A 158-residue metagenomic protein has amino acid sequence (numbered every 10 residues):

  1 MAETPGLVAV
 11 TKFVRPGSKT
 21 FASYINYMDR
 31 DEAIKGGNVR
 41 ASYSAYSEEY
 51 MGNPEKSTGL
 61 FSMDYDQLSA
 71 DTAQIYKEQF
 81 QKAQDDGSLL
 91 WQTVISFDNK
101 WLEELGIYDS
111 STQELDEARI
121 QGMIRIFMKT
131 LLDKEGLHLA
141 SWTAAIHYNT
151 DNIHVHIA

Functional and structural regions predicted by a protein language model:
M1-I153, I157-A158: N-terminal nicking endonuclease/strand-transfer module with a His-rich metal-binding environment and a catalytic Tyr
